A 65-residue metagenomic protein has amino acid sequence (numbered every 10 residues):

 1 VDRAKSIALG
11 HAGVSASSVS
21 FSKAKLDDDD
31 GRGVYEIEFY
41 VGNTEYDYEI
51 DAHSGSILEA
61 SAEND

Functional and structural regions predicted by a protein language model:
V1-D65: Long, terminal "pre-/pro-" and other extracytoplasmic accessory regions that lie outside the mature folded/catalytic
